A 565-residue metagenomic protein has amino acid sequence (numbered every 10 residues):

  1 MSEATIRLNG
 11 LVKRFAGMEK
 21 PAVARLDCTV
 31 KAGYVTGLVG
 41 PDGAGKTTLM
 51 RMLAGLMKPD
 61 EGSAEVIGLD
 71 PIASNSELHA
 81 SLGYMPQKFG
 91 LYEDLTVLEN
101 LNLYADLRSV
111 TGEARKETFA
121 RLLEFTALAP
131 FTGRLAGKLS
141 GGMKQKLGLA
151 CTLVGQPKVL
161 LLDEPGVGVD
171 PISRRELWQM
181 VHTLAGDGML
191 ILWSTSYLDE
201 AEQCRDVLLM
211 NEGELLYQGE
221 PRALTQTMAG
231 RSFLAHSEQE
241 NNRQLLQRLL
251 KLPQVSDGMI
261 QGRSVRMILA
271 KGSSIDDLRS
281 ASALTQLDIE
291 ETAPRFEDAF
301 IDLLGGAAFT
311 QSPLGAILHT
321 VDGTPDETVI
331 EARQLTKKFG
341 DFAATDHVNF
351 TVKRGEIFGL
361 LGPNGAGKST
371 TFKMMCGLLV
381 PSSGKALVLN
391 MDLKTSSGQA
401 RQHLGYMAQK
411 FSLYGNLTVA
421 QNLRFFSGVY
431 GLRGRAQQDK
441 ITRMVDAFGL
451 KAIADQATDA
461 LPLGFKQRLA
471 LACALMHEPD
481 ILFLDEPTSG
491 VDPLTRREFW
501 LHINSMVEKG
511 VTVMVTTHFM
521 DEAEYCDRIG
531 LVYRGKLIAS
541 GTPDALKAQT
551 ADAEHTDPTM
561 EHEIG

Functional and structural regions predicted by a protein language model:
A54, C376: Helix-to-loop junction immediately C-terminal to a conserved catalytic motif
N102, D106, E113-F131, R424 (+2 more regions): Conserved ABC ATPase "signature" region
L160-E164, L482-D485: Catalytic Walker B motif of ABC-type/P-loop ATPase nucleotide-binding domains
Q218-G219, S540-G541: ABC ATPase "signature
